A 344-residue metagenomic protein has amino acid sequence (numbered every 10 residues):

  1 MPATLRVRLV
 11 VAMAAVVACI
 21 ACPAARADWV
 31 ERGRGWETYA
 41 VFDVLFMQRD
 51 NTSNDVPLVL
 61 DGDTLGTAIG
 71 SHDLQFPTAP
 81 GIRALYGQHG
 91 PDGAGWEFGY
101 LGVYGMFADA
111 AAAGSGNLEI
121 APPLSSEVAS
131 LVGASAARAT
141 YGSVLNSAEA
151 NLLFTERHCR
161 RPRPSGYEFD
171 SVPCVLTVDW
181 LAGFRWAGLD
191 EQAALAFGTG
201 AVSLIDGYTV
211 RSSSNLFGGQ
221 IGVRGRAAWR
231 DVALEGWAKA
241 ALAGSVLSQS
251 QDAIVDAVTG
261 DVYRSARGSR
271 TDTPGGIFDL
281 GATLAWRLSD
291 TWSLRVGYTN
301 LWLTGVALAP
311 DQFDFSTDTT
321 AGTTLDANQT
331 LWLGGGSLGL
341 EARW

Functional and structural regions predicted by a protein language model:
R26-G102: Short glycine/proline- and aromatic-enriched beta-strand/turn motifs that initiate or cap beta-hairpins
G35, P91-G93, R157-C159, A228-V232 (+1 more regions): Outer-membrane beta-barrel channels and translocator barrels
T38, P80-A84, N146-A150, F217-I221 (+2 more regions): Hydrophobic, lipid-facing positions within transmembrane beta-strands of outer-membrane proteins
T38-F42, A94-F98, L176-A182, G219-I221 (+4 more regions): Transmembrane beta-strands of outer-membrane beta-barrel proteins
V44-D50, G102-M106, F184-D190, W229-D231 (+3 more regions): Transmembrane beta-strands of outer-membrane beta-barrel pores
F46, N151-L152, Q329-W344: Outer-membrane beta-barrel "beta-signal"
S53-P77, Y104-L145, L189-N215, S245-G275 (+2 more regions): Extracellular/periplasm-exposed beta-strand and loop segments of Gram-negative cell-envelope proteins, dominated by
Q88, F154-E156, G225-A227, L284-W286 (+1 more regions): Residue-level signature of outer-membrane beta-barrel architecture
